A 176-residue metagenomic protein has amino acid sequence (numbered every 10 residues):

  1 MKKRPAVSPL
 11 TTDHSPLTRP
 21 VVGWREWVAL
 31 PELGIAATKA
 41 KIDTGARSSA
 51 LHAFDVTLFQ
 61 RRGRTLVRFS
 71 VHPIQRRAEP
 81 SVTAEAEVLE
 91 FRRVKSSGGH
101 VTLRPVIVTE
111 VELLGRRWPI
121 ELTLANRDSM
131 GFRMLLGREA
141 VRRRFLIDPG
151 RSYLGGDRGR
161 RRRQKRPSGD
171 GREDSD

Functional and structural regions predicted by a protein language model:
M1-D176: Pepsin/retropepsin-fold aspartyl endopeptidases
